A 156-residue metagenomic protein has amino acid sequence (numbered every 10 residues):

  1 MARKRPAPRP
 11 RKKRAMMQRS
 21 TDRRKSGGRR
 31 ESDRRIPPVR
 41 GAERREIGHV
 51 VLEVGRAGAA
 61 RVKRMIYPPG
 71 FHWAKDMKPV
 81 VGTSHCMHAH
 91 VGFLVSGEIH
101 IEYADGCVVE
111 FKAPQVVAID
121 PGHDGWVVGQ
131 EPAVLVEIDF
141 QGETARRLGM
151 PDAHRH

Functional and structural regions predicted by a protein language model:
M1-E31: Polybasic, lysine-enriched low-complexity intrinsically disordered terminal tails
R19-I66, A74-K75, M150-H156: A short, N-terminal "cap"/entry segment at the start of jelly-roll beta-barrel domains of the cupin/DSBH fold
P37-P38, W126-H156: Double-stranded beta-helix
A57, Y103-G122: Short acidic-glycine-tyrosine-enriched beta hairpin
R64, Y103-D105, P121, V127-G129 (+1 more regions): Residue-level recognition of conserved beta-strand positions in structured domain cores
H72-W73, G97-E102, G125: Short beta-strand segments in beta-sandwich/barrel cores
P79-D105: Glycine- and acidic-residue-biased ligand/ion/polar-headgroup-sensing regions
